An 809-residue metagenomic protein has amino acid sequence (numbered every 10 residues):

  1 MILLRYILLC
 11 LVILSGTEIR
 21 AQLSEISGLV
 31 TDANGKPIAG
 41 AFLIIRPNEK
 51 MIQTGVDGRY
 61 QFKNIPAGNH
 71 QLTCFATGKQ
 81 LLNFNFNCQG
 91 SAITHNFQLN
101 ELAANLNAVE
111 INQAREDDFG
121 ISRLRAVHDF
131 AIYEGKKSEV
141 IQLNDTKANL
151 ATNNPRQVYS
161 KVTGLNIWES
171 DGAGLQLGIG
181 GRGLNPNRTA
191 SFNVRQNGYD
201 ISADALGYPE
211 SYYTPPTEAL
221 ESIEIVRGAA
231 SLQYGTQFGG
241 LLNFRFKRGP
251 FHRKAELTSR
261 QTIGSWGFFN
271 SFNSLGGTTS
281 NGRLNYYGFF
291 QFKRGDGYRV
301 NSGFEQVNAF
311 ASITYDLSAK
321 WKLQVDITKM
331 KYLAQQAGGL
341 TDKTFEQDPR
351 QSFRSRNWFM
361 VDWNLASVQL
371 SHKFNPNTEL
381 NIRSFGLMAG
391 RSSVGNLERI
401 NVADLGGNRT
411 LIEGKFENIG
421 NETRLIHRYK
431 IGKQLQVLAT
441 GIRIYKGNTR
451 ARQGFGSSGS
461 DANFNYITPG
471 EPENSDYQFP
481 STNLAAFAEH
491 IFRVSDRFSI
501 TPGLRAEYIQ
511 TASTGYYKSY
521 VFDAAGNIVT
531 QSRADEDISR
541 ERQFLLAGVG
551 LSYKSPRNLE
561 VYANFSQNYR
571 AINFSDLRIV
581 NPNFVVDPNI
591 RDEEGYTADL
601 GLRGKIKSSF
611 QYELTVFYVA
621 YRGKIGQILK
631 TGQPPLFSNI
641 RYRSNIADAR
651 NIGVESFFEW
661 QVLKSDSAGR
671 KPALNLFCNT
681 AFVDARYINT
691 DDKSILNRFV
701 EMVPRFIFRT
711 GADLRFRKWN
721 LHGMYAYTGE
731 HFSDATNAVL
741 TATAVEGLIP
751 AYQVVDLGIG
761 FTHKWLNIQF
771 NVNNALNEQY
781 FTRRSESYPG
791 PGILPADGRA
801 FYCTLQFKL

Functional and structural regions predicted by a protein language model:
E25, I263-R294, R299-Q336, W358-N375 (+2 more regions): Transmembrane beta-barrel wall of Gram-negative outer-membrane proteins
K63, Y199-R227, N583: Short acidic/polar hinge/loop motifs at secondary-structure boundaries that mediate gating or recognition
F130-G135, E139-I141, K147-A203: Extracytoplasmic beta-strand/coil segments of soluble accessory domains associated with Gram-negative outer-membrane
S222, A229-S231, L241-T278, F290 (+1 more regions): Short strand-turn segments of transmembrane beta-barrel domains in outer membranes, especially the first one or two
A319-M330, V361-Y520, K554, E613-V616 (+2 more regions): Face-selective signature of the C-terminal outer-membrane beta-barrel domain
S371-K373, E379-G395, K554, E560-S566 (+5 more regions): Membrane-embedded beta-barrel scaffold of Gram-negative outer-membrane proteins
L425-H427, D496, E613-A620, S638-T736 (+2 more regions): Gram-negative outer-membrane beta-barrel transporters
R622-G623, A673-L674, Y727-V739, G760-L809: C-terminal beta-signal and adjacent terminal beta-strands/loops of Gram-negative outer-membrane beta-barrel proteins
